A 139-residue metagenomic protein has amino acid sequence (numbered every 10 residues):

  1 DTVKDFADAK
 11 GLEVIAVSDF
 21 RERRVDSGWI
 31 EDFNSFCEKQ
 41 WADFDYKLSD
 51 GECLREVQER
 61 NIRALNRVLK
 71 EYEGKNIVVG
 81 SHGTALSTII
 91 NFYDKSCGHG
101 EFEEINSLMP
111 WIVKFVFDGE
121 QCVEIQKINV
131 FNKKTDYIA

Functional and structural regions predicted by a protein language model:
D1, A85-S87: Short, active-site-adjacent cap segments at secondary-structure transitions
D1-D45: Phosphate-coordination/substrate-recognition cap region in phosphate-metabolizing enzymes
A9, R67, E71, F92-S96: Active-site catalytic microenvironments for nucleophilic, acid-base chemistry
V14, D94-Q126: Domain-level recognition of soluble alpha/beta enzyme cores, biased toward histidine phosphatases/phosphomutases
D26-I30, N91-F92, K127: Short aromatic-enriched loop/helix-cap "lid" or pocket-rim segments at secondary-structure transitions that line
W41-E73: Internal catalytic-core helix/loop-beta-alpha segment that presents or stabilizes conserved functional determinants
Y72-S81, A85: Beta-strand elements within well-structured catalytic alpha/beta cores of enzymes that handle phosphate/sulfate esters
Q126-A139: Acidic, His/Gly-rich catalytic cores of divalent-metal-dependent hydrolytic chemistry
